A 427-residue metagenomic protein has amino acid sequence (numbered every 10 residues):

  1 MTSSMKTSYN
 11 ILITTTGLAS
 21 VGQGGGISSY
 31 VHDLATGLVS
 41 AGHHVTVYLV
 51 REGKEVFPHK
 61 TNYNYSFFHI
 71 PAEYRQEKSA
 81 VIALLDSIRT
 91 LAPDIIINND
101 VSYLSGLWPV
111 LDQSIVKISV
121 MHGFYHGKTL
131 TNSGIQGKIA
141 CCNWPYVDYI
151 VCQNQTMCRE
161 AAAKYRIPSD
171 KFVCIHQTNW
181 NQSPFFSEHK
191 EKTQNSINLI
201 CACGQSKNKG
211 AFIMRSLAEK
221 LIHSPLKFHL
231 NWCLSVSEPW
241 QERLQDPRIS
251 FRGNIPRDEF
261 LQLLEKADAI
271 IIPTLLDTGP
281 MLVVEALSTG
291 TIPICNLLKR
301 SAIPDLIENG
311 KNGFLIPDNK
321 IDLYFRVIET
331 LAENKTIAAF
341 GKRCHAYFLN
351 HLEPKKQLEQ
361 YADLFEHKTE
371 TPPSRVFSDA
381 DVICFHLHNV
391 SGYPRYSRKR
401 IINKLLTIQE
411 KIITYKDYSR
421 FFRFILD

Functional and structural regions predicted by a protein language model:
L12, V151, K190-K209, R215-E219 (+1 more regions): Conserved donor-binding/catalytic core segment of Leloir-type glycosyltransferases
I95, V110-K128, V151: Active-site proximal beta-strand in glycosyltransferases
N98-L104, M121: Short His-centered aromatic/hydrophobic patch
T129-T131, V173-S196, Q262: Acidic anion/phosphate-binding donor-loop and adjacent secondary structure in glycosyltransferase catalytic cores
N132-I150: Membrane-proximal helix-turn-helix segments that form the acceptor-binding/catalytic region of lipid-linked
P145-F172, N179-N181, P239: A short, active-site helix/loop in glycosyltransferases that binds the activated sugar's phosphate group
L275: Aromatic "clamp/platform" in nucleotide-sugar-dependent glycosyltransferases that forms part of the donor/acceptor
K335-C384, H388: A charged, aromatic-enriched C-terminal amphipathic alpha-helix characteristic of glycosyltransferases across folds
